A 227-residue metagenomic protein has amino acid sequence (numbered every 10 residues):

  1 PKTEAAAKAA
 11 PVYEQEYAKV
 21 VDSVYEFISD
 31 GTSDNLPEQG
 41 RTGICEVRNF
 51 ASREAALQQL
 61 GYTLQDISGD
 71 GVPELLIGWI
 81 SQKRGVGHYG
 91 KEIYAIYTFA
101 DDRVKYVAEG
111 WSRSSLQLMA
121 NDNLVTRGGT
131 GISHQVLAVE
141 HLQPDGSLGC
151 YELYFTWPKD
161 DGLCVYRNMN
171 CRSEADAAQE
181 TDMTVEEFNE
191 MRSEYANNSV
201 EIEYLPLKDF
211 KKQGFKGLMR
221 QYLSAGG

Functional and structural regions predicted by a protein language model:
P1-A5: Sec-dependent signal peptide cleavage junction
A6-A56, D101-S115: Blade-edge motifs of beta-propeller repeat domains
A6-G31, R127-G227: Acidic, small-residue rich beta-repeat scaffolds with periodic aromatic anchors
A51-A55, Q82-Y89, G128-G131: Short consensus segments that form the blades of beta-propeller domains, in both extracellular/periplasmic
Q58-I67, R113-L124: Beta-propeller blade termini
I67-I80, N121-R127: Acidic/hydrophobic-patterned starts of short beta strands in beta-sheet-rich repeat architectures
R84-A95, S133-E140: Structural motif
H88-L118, S147-Y151: Extracellular C-terminal loop/segment signatures of secreted glycoproteins
